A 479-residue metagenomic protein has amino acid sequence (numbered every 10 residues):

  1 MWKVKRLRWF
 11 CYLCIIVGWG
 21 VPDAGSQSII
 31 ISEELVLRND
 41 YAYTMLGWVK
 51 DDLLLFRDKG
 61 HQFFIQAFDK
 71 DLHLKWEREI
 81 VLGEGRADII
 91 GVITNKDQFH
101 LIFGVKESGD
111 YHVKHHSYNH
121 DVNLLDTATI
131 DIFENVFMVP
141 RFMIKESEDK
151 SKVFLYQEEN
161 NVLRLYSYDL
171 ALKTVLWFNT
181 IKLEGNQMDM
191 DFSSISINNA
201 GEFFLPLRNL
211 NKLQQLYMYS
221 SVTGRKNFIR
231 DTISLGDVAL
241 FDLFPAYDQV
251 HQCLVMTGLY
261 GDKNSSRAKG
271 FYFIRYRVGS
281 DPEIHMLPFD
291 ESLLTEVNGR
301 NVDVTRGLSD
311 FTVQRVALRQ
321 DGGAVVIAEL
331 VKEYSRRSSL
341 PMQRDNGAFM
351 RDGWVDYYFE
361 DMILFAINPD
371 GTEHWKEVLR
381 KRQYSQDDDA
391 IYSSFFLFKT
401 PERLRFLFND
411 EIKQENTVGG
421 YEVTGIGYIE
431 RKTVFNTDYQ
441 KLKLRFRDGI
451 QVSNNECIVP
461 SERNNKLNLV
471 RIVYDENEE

Functional and structural regions predicted by a protein language model:
Q27-D88, D248, S265-R267, H285-L308 (+3 more regions): Start-of-domain marker
R38-L46, E84-I93, F133-K145, N186-I195 (+4 more regions): Repeated scaffold domains used in trafficking and secretory/extracellular systems, primarily beta-propellers
R38-N39, M45-Q157: Post-signal peptide N-terminal segment of secreted/secretory-pathway proteins
T44-G60, G91-E107, D149-E159, Y166 (+5 more regions): Short beta-strand elements that form the blades of beta-propeller/WD-repeat-like and other beta-sheet-rich scaffold
K114-D121, L165-A171, Q214-R225, A268-D281 (+3 more regions): Beta-propeller blade signature
L213-A328: Long, internal scaffold/assembly segments composed of regular secondary structure
T232-L243, M286-S309, E373-F395, I426-N454: Conserved blade-ending motifs and adjacent loop-strand segments that build the rim/top face of beta-propeller domains
V313-L340, D345-I363, Q386-Y428: Loop/turn-rich, solvent-exposed surfaces of beta-rich toroidal or solenoidal domains
